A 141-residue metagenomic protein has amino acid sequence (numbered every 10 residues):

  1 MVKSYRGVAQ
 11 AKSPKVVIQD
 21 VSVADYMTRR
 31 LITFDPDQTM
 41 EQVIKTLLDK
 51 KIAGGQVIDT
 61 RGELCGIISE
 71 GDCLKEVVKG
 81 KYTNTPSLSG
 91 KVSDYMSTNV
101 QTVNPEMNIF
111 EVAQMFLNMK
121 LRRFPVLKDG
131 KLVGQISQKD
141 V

Functional and structural regions predicted by a protein language model:
M1-V141: Tandem CBS (Cystathionine beta-synthase) repeat/Bateman regulatory domains
